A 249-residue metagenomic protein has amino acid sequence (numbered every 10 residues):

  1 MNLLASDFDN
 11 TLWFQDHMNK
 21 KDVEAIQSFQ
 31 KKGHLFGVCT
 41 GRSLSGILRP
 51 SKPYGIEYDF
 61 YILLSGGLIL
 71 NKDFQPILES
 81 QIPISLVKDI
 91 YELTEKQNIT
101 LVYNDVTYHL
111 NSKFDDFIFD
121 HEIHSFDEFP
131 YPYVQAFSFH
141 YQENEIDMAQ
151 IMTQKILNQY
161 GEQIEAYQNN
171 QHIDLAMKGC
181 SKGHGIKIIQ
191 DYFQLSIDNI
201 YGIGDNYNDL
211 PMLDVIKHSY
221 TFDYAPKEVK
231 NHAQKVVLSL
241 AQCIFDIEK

Functional and structural regions predicted by a protein language model:
N2-D16, L213: Asp-based phosphoryl-transfer active-site loop
N10, R42, G204-N206: Active-site metal-binding loops of divalent metal-dependent hydrolases
N19-D115: Active-site phosphate-binding/coordination module
F29, I186, L213, Q234: Residue-level signal for inorganic ion chemistry
G37, I62, Y201-I203, H218-Y220 (+1 more regions): Hydrophobic/aromatic beta-strand patches that form the interior of the parallel beta-sheet core in alpha/beta enzyme
L93, Q97-P211, Y224: Conserved acidic, metal-coordinating active-site core of Asp-based, Mg2+-dependent phosphoryl-transfer enzymes
F193, V215, S219-K249: Asp-based, Mg2+/Mn2+-dependent phosphohydrolase catalytic module
